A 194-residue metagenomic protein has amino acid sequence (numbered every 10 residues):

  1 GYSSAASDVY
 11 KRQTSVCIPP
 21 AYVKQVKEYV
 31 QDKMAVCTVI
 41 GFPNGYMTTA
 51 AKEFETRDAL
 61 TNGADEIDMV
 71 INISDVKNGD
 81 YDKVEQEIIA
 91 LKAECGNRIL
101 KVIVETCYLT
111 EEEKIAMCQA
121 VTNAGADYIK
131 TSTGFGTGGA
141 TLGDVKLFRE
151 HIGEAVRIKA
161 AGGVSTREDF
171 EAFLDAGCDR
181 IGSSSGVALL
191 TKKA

Functional and structural regions predicted by a protein language model:
G1-A6, Y10: Single conserved hydrophobic/aromatic residue that forms the stacking wall/gate of nucleotide- or nucleobase-binding
D8, A59, L91, A120-V121 (+2 more regions): Generic structural signal for hydrophobic
K11, N62, E94-C95, A124 (+2 more regions): Structural motif
V16-I18, V36-I40, I67-M69, L100-V104 (+3 more regions): Hydrophobic faces of well-ordered beta-strands that scaffold small-molecule active sites in alpha/beta enzyme cores
I18-K33, M47-A51, S74-E94, L109-K114 (+3 more regions): Active-site-adjacent beta->alpha loops and helix N-cap segments on the catalytic face of soluble alpha/beta enzymes
V26, A59, V102, I129 (+1 more regions): Conserved, mostly hydrophobic/aromatic
F42, N62-D75, A126-G138, G163-T166 (+1 more regions): Glycine-rich phosphate-binding active-site loops on the catalytic face of alpha/beta enzymes
M47-T56, L109-A120, V164-D179: Catalytic cores of alpha/beta
